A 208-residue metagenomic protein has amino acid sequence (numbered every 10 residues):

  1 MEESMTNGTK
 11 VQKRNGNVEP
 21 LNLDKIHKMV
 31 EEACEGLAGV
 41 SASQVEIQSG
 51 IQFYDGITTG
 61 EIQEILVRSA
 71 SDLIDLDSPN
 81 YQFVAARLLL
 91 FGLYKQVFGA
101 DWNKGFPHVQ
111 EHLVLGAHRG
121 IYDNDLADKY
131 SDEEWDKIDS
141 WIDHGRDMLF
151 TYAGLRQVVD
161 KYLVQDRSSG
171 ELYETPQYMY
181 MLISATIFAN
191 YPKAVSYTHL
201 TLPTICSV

Functional and structural regions predicted by a protein language model:
M1-L200: Extended catalytic cores of very large enzyme megasubunits
H199-V208: Single conserved hydrophobic/aromatic residue that forms the stacking wall/gate of nucleotide- or nucleobase-binding
